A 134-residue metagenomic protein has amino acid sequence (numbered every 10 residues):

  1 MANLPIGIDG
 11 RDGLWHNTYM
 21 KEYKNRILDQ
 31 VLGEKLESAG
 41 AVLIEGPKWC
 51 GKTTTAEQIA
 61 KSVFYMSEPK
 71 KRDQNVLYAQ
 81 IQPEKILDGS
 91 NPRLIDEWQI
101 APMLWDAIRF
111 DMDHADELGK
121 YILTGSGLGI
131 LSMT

Functional and structural regions predicted by a protein language model:
M1-T134: Phosphate-binding site recognition
